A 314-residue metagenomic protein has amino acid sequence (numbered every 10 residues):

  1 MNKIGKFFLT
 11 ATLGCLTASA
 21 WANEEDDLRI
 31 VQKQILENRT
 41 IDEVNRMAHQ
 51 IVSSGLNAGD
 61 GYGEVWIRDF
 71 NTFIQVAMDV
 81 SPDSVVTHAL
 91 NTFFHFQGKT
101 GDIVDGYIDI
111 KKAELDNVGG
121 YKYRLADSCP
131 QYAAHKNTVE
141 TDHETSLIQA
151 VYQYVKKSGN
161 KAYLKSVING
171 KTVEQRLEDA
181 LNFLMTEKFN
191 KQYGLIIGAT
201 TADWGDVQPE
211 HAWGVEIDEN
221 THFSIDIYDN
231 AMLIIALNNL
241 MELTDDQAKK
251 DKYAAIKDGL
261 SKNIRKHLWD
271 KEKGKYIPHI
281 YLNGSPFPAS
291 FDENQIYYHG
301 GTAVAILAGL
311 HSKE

Functional and structural regions predicted by a protein language model:
M1-L9: Bacterial N-terminal signal peptides that target proteins for export
N2, H88-L90, K249-Y253: Composition- and surface-driven signal marking solvent-exposed, interaction-prone regions in large proteins
A11-W21: Hydrophobic h-region of N-terminal signal peptides that target proteins for export in Gram-negative bacteria
T17, A77, V151, L237 (+1 more regions): Hydrophobic residues within well-ordered, non-membrane alpha-helices that form the packing/core of soluble catalytic
E24-A48, V65-W66, I103-G106, M185 (+3 more regions): Catalytic cores of carbohydrate-active enzymes
E43-V65, K99-Y132, A162-K165, T186-D218 (+1 more regions): Glycine- and aromatic-rich loop/turn segments at beta-sheet edges
D60, Y163-V167, Q247-A254: Short, surface-exposed loop/turn segments at secondary-structure junctions
G63-L90, H95-L195, I227-N230, Q295: Aromatic-rich carbohydrate-recognition surfaces in CAZymes
